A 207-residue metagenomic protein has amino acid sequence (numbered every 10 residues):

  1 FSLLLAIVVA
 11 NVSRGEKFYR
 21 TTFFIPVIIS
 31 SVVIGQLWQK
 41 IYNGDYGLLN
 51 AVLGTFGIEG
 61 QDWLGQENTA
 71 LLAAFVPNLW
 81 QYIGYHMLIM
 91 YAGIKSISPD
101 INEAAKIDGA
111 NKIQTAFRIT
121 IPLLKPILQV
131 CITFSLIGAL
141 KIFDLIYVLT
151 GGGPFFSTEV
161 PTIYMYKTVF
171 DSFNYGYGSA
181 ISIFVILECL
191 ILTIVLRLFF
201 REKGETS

Functional and structural regions predicted by a protein language model:
F1-S207: A structural signal for multi-pass alpha-helical bundles of membrane permease subunits that mediate small-molecule
